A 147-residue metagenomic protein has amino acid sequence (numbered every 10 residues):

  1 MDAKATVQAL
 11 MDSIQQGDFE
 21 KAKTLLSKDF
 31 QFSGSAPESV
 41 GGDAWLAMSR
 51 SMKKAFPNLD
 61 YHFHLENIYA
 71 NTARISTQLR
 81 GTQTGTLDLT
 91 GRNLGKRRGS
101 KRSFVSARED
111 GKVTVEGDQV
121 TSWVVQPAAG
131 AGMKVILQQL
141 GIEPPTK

Functional and structural regions predicted by a protein language model:
M1-K147: C-terminal and inter-domain tail/linker signature
